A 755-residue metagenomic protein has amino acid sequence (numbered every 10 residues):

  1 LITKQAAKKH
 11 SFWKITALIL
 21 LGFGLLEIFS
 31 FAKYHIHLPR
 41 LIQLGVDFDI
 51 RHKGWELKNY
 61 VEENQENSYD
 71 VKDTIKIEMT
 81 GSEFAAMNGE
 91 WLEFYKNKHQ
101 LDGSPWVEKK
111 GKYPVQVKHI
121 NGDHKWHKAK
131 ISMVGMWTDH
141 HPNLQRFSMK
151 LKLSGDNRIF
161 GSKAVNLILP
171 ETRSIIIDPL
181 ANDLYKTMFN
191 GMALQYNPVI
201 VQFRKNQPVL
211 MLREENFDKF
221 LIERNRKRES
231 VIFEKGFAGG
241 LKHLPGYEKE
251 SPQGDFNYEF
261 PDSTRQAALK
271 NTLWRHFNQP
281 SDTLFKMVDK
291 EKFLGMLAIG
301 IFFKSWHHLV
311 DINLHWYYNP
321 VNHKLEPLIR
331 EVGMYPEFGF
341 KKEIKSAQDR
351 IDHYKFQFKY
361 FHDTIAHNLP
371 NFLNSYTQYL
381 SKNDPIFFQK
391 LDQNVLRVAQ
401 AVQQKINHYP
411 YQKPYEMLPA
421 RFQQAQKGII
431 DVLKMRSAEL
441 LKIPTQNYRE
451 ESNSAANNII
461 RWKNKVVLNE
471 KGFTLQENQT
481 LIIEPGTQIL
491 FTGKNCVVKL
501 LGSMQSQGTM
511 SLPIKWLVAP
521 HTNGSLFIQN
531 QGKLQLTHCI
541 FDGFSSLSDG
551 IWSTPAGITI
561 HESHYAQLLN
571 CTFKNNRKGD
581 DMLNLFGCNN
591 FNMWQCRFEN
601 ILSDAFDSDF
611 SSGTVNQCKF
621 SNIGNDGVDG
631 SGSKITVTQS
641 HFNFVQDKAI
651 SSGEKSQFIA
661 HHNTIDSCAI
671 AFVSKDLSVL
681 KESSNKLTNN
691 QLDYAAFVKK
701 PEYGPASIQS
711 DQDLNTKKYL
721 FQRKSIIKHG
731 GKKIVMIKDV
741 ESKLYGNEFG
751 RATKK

Functional and structural regions predicted by a protein language model:
I2-W126, Q393-S454: Regulatory N- and C-terminal appendages and interdomain linkers associated with kinase/kinase-like NTP transferase
K72, K110-K112, R146-S148, Y196 (+1 more regions): Extracytoplasmic
K118-P252, S305: Conserved ATP-binding subdomain of kinase catalytic cores across diverse folds
L194-I200, V310-Y317: A short glycine-rich, hydrophobically flanked beta-strand micro-motif that places a catalytic Asp/Glu for divalent metal
E215-F303: ATP-dependent phospho-/nucleotidyl transfer catalytic cores
N271, R275-L309, H323-T445: Middle-to-C-terminal accessory/interaction subdomains
L441-K755: Extracellular beta-rich repeat passengers
